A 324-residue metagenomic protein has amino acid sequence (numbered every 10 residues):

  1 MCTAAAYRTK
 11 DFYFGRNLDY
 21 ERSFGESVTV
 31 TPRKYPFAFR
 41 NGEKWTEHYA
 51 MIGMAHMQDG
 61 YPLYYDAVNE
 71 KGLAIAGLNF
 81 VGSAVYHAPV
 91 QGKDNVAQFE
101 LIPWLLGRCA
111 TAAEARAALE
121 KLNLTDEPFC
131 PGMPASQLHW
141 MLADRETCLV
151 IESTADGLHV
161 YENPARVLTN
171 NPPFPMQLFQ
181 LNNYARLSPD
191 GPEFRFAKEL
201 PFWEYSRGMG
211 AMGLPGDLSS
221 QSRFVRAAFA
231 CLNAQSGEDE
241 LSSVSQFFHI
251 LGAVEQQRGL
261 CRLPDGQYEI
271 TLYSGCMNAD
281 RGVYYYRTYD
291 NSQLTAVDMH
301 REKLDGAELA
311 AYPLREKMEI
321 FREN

Functional and structural regions predicted by a protein language model:
M1-D94, D126, L314-K317, E323-N324: A contiguous strand-loop segment
M1-Y13, A118, E127-C130, A135-S136 (+2 more regions): C-terminus-biased signal that marks the final domain/tail of proteins
Y20-S23, V81-S83, D156-H159, R166 (+1 more regions): Short, surface-exposed beta-strand-loop junctions and turns on beta-sheet-rich folds
V68, L149-S153, G275: Broad, structure-driven detector of short, well-ordered beta-strand segments within folded domains
I75-G77, V160, Y284-Y286: Short hydrophobic/aromatic-rich beta-strand segments that constitute the beta-sheet cores of beta-sandwich/beta-barrel
G92-P128, E240-F248: Proteins synthesized as precursors that undergo proteolytic processing into mature forms
A135-H159: Long, compositionally biased
